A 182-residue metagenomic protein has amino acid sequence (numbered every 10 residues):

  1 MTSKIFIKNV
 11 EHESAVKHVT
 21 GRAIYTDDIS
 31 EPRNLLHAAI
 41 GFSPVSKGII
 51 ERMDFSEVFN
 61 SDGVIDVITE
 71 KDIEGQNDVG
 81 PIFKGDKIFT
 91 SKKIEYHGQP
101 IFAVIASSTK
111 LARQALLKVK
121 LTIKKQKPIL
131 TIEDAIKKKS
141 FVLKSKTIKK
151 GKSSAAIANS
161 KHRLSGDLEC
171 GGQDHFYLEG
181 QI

Functional and structural regions predicted by a protein language model:
M1-I148, R163-L164, G180: Flexible, low-hydrophobicity surface segments
I129, K150-I157: Generic low-complexity segments that are intrinsically disordered, proline-rich and/or Lys/Arg-biased
S153, N159-I182: Conserved beta-alpha junction segments in alpha/beta enzyme cores
